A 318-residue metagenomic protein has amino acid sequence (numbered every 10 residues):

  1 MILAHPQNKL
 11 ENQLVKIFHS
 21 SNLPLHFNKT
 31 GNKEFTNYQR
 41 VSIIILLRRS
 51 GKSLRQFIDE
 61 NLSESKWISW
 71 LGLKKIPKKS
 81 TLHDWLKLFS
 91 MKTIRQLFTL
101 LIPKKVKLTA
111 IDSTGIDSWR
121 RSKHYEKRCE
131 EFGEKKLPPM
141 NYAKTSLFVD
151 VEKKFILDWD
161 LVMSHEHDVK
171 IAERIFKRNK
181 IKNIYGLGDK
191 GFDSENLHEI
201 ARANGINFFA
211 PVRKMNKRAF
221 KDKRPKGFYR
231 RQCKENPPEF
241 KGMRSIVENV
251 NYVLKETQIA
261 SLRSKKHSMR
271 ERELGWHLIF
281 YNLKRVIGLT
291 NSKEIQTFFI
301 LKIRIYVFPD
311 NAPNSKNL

Functional and structural regions predicted by a protein language model:
L3-R49: Basic, short loop/linker segments at the boundary and entry of helix-turn-helix/winged-helix-like folds
F27-K33, W70-L71, E134, S264-K266: A short glycine/serine-rich beta->alpha loop
N32-K33, L46-R49, D59, D84 (+3 more regions): Polybasic low-complexity intrinsically disordered regions
T36-Q39, N61-S63, K78: Non-catalytic DNA-binding core/recognition domains of DNA-processing enzymes
L54-L71: DNA-recognition alpha helix
S69-F89: Major-groove recognition helix of helix-turn-helix-like DNA-binding domains
K190-T257: Helix-centered, glycine/charged polyanion-binding patches within enzymatic domains that contact phosphate-containing
Q232-L318: Basic, amphipathic alpha-helical segments enriched in Lys/Arg and hydrophobic/aromatic residues
